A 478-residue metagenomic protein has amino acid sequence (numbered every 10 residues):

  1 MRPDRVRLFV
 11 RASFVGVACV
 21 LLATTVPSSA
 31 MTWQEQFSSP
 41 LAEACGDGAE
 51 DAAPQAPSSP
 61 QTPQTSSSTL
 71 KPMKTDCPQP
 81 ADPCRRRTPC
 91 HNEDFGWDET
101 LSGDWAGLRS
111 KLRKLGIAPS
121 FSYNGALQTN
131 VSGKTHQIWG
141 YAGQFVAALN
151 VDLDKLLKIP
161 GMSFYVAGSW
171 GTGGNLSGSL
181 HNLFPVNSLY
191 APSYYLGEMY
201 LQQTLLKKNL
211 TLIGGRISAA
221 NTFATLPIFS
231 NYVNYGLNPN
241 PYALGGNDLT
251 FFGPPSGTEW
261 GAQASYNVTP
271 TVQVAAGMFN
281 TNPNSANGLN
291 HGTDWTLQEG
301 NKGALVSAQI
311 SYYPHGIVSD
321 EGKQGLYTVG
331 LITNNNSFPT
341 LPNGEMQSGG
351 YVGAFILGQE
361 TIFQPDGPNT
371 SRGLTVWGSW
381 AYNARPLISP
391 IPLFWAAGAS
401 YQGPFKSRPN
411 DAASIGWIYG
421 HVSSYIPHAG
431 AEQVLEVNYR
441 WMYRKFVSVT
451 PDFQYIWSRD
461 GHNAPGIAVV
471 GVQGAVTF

Functional and structural regions predicted by a protein language model:
R2, T25-N124, H136, D154-K158: N-terminal periplasmic/intermembrane-space "pro-region" immediately following the signal or transit peptide
G103-P119, D152-F164, L206-N209, T271 (+4 more regions): Short loop/turn motifs that connect adjacent beta-strands in outer-membrane beta-barrel proteins
P119-F121, F164-G168, L212-G214, A264 (+9 more regions): Membrane-embedded beta-strand positions of outer-membrane beta-barrel proteins
N124-Q128, S169-G171, I217-A219, F279-T281 (+6 more regions): Outer-membrane beta-barrel pore domains and translocons
T135-Y141, S188-A191, F252-P254, T296-K302 (+5 more regions): Replace "Gram-negative outer membrane beta-barrel proteins" with "bacterial and organellar outer membrane beta-barrel
I138-P283, I388-Y425: Outer membrane beta-barrel
L289, T293-G300, Q309-S311, G330-S348 (+2 more regions): Outer membrane beta-barrel transmembrane domains
G466-F478: Outer-membrane beta-barrel "beta-signal"
